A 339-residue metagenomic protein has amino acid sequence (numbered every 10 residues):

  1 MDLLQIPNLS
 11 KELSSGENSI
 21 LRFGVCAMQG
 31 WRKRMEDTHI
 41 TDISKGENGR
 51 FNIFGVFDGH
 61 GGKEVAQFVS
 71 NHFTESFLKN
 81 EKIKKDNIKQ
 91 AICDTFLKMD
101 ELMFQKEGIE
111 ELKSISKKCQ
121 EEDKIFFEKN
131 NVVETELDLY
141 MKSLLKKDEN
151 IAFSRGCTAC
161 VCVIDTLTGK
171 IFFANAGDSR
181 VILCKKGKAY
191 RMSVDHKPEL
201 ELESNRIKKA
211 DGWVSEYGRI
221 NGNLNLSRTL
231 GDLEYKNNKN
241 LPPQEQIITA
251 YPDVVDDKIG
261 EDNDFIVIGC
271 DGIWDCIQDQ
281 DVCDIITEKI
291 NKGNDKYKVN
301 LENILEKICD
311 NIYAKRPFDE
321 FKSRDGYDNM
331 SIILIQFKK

Functional and structural regions predicted by a protein language model:
M1-K339: PP2C/PPM-type serine/threonine phosphatase catalytic core, specifically the conserved beta-strand-loop-alpha-helix
